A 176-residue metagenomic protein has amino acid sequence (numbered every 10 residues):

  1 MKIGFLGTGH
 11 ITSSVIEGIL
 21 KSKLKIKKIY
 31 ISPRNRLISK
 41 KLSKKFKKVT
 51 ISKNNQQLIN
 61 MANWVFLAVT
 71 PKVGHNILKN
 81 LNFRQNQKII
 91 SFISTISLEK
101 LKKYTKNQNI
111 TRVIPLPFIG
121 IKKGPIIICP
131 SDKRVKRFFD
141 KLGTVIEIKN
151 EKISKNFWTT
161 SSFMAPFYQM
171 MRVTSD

Functional and structural regions predicted by a protein language model:
M1-K53, Q57: NAD(P)+-binding Rossmann beta1-loop-alpha1 motif at the extreme N-terminus of oxidoreductases
K2, K27-K28, K88, N109 (+1 more regions): Residues at the starts of beta-strands that form the adenosine-phosphate
I3-T8, E17, I31, F66 (+3 more regions): Structured catalytic cores of enzymes that bind and process phosphorylated ligands/cofactors
G4, S14, L24, L58-N60 (+3 more regions): Non-catalytic terminal and connector segments of soluble metabolic enzymes
L6, H10, L37, V69-K72 (+3 more regions): Conserved active-site and cofactor/substrate-binding residues in soluble primary-metabolism enzymes
H10, S14, G18, K41 (+5 more regions): Alpha-helical scaffold segments in soluble metabolic enzymes
V15, R36-I38, F46, N55-I126: Rossmann-like NAD(P)(H) cofactor-binding subdomain of soluble oxidoreductases
K100-N109, G124-F157, F163-D176: Internal alpha-helical scaffold of NAD(P)-dependent oxidoreductase catalytic cores
